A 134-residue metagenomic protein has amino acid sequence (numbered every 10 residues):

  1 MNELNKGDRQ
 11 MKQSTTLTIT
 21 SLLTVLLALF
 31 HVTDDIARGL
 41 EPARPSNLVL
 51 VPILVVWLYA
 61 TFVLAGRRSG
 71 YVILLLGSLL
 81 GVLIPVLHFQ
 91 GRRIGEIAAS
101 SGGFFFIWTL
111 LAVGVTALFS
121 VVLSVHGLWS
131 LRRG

Functional and structural regions predicted by a protein language model:
D8-K12, F30-A43: Short juxtamembrane and helix-loop transition motifs at transmembrane-helix boundaries in membrane proteins
Q13-I19, F62, V113-G134: Membrane-water interface at the C-terminal end of transmembrane alpha helices
T15-L29: Alpha-helical transmembrane segments
L22-L26, P45-G66, L76-L83: Core segments of alpha-helical transmembrane spans in multipass integral membrane proteins
A28-R38, L79-I94: C-terminal TM-helix exit segments that contain a strictly Trp-centered aromatic cap at the helix terminus
R38-N47, S69-I73: Short, aromatic-rich membrane-interface segments at the entry and exit of alpha-helical transmembrane domains
L64-A65, Q90-G103: A cytosolic-side transmembrane-helix exit/cap motif
S101-F119: Individual transmembrane alpha-helices with interfacial aromatic-anchor signatures
